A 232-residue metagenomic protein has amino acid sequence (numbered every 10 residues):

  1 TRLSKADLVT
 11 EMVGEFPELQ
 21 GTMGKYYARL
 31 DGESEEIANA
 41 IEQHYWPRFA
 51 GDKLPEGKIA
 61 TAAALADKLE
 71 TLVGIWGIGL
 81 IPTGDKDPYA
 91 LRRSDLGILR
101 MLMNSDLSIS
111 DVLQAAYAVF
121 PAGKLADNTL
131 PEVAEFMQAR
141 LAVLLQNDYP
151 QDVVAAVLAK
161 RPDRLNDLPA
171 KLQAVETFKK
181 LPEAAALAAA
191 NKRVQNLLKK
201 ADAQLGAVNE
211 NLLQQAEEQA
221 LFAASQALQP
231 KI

Functional and structural regions predicted by a protein language model:
T1-I232: Amphipathic alpha-helical "coupling" segments that flank catalytic cores
